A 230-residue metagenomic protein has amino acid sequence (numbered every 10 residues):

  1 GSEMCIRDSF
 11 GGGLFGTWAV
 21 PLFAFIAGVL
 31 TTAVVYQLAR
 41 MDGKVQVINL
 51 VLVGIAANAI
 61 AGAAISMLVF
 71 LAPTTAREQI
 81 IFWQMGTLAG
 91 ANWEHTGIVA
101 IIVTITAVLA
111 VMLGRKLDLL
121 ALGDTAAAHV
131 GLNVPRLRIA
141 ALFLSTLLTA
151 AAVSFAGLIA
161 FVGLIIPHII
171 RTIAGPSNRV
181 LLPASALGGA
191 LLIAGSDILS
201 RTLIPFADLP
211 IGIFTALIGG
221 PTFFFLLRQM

Functional and structural regions predicted by a protein language model:
S2-M230: Alpha-helical transmembrane segments in inner-membrane proteins
